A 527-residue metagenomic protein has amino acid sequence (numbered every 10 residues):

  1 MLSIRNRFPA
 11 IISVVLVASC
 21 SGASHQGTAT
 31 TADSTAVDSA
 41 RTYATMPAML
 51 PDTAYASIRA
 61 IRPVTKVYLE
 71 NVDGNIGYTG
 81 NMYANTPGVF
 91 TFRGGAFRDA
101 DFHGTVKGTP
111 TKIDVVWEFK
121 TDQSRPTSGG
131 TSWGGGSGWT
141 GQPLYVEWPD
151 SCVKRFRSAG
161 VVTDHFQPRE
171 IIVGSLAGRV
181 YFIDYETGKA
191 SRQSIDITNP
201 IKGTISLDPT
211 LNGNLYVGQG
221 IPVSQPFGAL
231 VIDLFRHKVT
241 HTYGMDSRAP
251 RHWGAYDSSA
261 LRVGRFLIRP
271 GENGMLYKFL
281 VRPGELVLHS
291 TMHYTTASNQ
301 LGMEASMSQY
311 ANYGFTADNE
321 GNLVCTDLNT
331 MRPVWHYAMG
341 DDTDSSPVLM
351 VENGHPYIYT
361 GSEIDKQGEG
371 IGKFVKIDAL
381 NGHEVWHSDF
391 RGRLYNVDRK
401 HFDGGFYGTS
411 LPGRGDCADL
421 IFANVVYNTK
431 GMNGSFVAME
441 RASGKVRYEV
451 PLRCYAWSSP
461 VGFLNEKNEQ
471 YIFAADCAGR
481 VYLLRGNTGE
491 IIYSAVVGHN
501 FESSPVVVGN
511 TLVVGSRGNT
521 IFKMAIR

Functional and structural regions predicted by a protein language model:
M1-P9: Bacterial N-terminal signal peptides that target proteins for export
S13-V14: Hydrophobic helical h-region of N-terminal Sec-dependent signal peptides in bacterial secretory/periplasmic proteins
A18-S19: C-terminal motif of bacterial Sec signal peptides marking the signal peptidase cleavage site
G22: Short, conserved catalytic or interaction motifs in soluble domains
H25, A29: Cysteine-centered metal-binding/redox modules
T30-Y78, D99-W139, L144-Y256, L261-R527: Extracytoplasmic/lumenal domain signature
Y83-T105: Predominantly extracellular/luminal regions of secreted and cell-surface proteins, especially disulfide-bonded
